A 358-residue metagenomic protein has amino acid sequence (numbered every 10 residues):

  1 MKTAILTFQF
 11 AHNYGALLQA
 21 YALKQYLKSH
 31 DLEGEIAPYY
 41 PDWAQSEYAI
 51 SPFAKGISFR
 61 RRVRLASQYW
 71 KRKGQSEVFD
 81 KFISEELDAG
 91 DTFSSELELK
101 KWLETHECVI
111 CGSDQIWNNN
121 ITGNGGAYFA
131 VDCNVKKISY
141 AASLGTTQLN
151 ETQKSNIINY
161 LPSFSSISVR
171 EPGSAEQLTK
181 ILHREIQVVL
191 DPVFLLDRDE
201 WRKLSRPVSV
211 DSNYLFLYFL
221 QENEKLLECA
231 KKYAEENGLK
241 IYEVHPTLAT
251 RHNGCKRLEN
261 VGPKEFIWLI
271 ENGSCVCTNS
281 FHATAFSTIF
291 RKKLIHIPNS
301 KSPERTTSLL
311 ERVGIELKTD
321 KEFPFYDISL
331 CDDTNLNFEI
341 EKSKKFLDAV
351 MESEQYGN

Functional and structural regions predicted by a protein language model:
M1-N358: Active-site anion-handling motifs in enzyme catalytic cores
